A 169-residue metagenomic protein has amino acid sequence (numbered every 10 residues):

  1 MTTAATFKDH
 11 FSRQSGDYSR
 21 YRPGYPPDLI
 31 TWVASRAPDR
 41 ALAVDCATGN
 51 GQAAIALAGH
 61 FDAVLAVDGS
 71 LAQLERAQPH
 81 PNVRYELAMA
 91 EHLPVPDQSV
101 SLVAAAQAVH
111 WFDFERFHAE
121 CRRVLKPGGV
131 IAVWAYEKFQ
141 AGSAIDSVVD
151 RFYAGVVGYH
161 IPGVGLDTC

Functional and structural regions predicted by a protein language model:
M1-G16: N-terminal, positively charged/glycine-rich alpha-helical extensions of SAM-dependent methyltransferases
P23-A41: Conserved alpha-helix/loop element of class I SAM-dependent methyltransferases that forms part of the SAM/SAH-binding
L42-V44, N50-H92: Class I SAM-dependent methyltransferase SAM/SAH-binding core
E91-L102: A short acidic, Gly/Pro-enriched loop at the edge of an enzyme's catalytic core that lines a small-molecule cofactor
A105-A106, F114: A short beta-strand submotif of the Rossmann-like class I SAM-dependent methyltransferase core that lines
F112-C121: A short, conserved alpha-helix within the catalytic core of class I
R122, K126-C169: Conserved catalytic/acceptor-binding region of the Class I
